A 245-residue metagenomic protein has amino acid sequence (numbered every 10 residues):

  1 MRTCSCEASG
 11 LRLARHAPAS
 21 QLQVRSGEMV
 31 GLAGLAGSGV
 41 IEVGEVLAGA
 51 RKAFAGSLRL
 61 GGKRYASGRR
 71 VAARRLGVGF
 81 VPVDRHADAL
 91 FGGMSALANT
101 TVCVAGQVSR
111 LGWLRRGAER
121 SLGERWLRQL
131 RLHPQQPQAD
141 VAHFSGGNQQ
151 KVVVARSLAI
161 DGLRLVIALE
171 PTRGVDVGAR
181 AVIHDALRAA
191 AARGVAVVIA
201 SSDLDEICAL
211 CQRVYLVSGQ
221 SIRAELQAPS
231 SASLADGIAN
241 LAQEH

Functional and structural regions predicted by a protein language model:
M1-H245: Glycine-rich phosphate-binding loops of nucleotide-dependent enzymes
